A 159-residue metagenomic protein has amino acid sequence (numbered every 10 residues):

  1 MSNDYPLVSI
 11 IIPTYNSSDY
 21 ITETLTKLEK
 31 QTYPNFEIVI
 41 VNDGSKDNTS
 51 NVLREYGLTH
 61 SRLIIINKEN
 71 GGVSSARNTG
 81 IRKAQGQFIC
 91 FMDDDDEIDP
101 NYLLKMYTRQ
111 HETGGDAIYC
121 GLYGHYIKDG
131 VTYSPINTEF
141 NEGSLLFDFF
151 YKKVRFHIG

Functional and structural regions predicted by a protein language model:
M1-G159: Nucleotide-sugar donor-binding/catalytic module of glycosyltransferases that assemble extracellular/cell-envelope
